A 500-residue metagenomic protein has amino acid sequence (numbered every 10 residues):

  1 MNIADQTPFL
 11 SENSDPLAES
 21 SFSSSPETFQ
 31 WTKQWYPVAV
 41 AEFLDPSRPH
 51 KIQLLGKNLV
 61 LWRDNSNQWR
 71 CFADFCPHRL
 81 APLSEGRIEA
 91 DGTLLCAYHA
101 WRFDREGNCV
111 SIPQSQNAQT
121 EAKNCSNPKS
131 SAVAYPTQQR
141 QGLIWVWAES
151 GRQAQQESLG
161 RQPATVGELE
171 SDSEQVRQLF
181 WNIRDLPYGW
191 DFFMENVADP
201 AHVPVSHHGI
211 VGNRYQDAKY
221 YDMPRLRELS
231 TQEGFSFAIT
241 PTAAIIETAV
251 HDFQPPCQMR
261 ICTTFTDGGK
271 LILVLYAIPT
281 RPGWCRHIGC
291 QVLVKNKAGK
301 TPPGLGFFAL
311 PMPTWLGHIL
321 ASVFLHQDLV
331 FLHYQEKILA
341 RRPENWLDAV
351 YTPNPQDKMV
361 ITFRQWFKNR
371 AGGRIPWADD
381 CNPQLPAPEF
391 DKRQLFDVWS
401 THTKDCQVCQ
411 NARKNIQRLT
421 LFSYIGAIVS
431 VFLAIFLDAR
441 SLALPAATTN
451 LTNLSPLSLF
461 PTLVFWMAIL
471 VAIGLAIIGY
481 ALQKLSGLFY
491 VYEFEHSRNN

Functional and structural regions predicted by a protein language model:
N2-F29, P37-D172, D328, Q407-N411 (+1 more regions): Rieske [2Fe-2S] iron-sulfur-binding domain
S23, E157-N500: C-terminal catalytic domain of Rieske-type non-heme iron oxygenases
T28-T32, P302-P303: Short, positively charged
Q30-Q34, G269-K270: Short coil-to-beta-strand transition motifs
W35-A39, V60, R70, L143-W145 (+3 more regions): Ordered hydrophobic segments in well-structured contexts
